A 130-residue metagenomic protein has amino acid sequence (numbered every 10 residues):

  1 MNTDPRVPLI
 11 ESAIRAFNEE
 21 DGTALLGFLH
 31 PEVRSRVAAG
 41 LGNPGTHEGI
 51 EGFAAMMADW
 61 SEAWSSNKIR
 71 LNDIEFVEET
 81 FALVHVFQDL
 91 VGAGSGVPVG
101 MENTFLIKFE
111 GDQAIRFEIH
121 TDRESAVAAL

Functional and structural regions predicted by a protein language model:
M1-N2, A58-L130: A beta-strand edge to alpha-helix "cap/lid" segment located at domain peripheries
M1-P31, A128-L130: Short, low-complexity N-terminal intrinsically disordered segments enriched in polar/charged residues
D4, H47-E51, M101: Short, conserved loop/turn and helix-capping segments at secondary-structure boundaries that abut family-defining
I10, I14-F17, L29, V33 (+4 more regions): Hydrophobic alpha-helical core bundles mediating ligand binding, dimerization, or RNAP-core interactions
I10-A13, A24-L26, V33, G49 (+4 more regions): Hydrophobic pocket/interface hotspot
T23-L26, H30-T80: A solvent-exposed, acidic/Ser-Thr-rich amphipathic alpha-helical stretch
